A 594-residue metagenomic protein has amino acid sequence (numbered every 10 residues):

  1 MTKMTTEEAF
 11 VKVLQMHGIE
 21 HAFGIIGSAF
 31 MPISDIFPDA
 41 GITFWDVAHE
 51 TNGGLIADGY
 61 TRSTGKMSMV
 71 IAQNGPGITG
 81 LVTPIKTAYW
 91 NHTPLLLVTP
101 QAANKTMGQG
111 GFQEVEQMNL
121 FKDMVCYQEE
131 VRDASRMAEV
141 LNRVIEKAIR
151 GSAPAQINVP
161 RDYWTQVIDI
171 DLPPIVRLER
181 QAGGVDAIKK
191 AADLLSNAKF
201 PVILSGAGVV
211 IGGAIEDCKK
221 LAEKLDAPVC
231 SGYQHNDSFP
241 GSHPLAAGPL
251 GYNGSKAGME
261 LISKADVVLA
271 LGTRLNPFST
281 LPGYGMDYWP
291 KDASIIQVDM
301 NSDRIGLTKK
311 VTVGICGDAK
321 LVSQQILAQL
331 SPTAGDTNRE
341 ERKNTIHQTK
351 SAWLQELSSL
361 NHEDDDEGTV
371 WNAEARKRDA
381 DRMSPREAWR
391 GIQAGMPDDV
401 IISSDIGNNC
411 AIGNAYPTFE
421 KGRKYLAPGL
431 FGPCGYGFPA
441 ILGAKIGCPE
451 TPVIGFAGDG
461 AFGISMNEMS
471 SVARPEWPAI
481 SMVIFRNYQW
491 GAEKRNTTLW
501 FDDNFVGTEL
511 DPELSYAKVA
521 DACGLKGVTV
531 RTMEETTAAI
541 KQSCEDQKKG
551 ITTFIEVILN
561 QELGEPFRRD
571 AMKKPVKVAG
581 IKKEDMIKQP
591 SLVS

Functional and structural regions predicted by a protein language model:
M1-A334, V370, G395-D398, W477-M482: N-terminal alpha/beta PP-like core and its mobile active-site loop of ThDP/TPP-dependent enzymes
T2, T6, S135, N158 (+3 more regions): Phosphate/pyrophosphate-binding active-site segments
K3, H49, Q109-G110, L178-A192 (+6 more regions): A general structural motif
F10, I25-S28, I33-P38, A352-C448: Active-site diphosphate/adenylate-binding microenvironment
F30, E50-L55, N409-C410, T532-T537: Short acidic loop-to-helix transition motifs that present clustered carboxylates
V98, T106-G108, F112-Q113, I262 (+4 more regions): Thiamine diphosphate
I145, K190-A192, K256-G258, Y284 (+6 more regions): Generic recognition of flexible, low-complexity loop/linker segments
S279, G283-M286, I326-A334, N338-L354 (+6 more regions): Hydrophobic, well-ordered secondary-structure segments that either form specific early membrane-associated helices used
